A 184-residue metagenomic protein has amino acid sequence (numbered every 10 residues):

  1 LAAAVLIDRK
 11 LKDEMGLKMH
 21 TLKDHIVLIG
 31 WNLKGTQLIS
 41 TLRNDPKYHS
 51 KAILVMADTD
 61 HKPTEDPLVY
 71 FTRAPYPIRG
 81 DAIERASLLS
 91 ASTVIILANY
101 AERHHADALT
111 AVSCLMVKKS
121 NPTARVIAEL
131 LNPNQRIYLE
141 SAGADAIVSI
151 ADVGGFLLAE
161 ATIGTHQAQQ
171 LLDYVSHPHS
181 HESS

Functional and structural regions predicted by a protein language model:
L1-S184: Cytosolic regulatory regions of ion transport systems
